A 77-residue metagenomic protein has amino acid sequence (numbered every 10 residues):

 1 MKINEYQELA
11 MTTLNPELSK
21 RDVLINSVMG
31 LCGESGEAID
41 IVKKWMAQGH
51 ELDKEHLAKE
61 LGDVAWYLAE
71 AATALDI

Functional and structural regions predicted by a protein language model:
M1-I77: Flexible "arm" and connector segments at domain edges
